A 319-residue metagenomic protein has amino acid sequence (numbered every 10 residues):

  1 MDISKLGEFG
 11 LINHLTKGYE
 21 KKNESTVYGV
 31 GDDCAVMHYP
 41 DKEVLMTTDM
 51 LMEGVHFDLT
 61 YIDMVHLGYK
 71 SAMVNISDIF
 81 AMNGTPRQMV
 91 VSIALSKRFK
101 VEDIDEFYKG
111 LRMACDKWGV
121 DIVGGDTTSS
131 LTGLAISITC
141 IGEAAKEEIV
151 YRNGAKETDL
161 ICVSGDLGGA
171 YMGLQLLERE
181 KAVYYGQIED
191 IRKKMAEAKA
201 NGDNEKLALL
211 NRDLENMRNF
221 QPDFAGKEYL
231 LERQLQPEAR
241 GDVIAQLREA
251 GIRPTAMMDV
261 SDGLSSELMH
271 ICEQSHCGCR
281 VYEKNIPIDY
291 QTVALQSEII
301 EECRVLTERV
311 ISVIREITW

Functional and structural regions predicted by a protein language model:
M1-W319: Helix-biased detector of long, well-ordered alpha-helical tracts
